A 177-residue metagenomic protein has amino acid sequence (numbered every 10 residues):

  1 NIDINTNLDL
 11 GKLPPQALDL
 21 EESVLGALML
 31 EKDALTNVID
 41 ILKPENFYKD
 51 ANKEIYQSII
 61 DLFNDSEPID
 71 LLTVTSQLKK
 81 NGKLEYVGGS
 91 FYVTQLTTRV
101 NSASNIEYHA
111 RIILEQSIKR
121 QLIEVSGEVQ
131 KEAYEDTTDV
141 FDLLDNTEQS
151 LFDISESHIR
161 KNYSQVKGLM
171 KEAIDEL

Functional and structural regions predicted by a protein language model:
N1-I118: Noncatalytic partner-interaction/assembly domains of nucleic-acid and motor enzyme complexes, especially the accessory
T98-A173: Interdomain "pre-motor" coupling segment immediately N-terminal to P-loop NTPase/helicase cores
L177: P-loop NTPase nucleotide-binding/switch module
